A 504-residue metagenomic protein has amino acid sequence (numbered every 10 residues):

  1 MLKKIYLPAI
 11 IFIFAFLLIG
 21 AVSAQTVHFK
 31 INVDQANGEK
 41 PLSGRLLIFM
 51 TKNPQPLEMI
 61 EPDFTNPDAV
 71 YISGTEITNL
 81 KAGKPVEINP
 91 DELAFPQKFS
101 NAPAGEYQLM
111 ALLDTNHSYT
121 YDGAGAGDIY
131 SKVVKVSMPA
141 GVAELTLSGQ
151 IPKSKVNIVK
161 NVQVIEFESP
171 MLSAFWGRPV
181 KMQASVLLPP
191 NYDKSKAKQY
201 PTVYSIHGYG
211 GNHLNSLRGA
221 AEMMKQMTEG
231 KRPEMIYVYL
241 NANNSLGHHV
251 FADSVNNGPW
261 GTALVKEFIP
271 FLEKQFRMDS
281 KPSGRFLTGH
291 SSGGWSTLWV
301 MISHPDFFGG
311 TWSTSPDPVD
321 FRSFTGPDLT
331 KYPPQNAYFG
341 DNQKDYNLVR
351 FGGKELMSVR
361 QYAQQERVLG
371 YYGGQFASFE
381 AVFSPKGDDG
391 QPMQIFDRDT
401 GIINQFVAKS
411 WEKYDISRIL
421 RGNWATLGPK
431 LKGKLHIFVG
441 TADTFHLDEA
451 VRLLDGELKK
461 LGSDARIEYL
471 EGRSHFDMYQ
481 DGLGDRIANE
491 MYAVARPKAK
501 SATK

Functional and structural regions predicted by a protein language model:
M1-I11: Bacterial N-terminal signal peptides that target proteins for export
I5, A15-F16, P429: Intrinsic-disorder/low-complexity peptide segments enriched for small residues
A9-G20: Bacterial N-terminal signal peptides
A21, R45-M50: N-terminal export/targeting leaders of redox proteins
S23-T26, A502-K504: Sec-dependent signal peptide cleavage junction
Q25-V33, E39-L46, Q183-S185: Contiguous beta-strand segments within globular domains
T51-K504: Non-catalytic cap/lid and distal C-terminal segments of serine-dependent acyl enzymes
